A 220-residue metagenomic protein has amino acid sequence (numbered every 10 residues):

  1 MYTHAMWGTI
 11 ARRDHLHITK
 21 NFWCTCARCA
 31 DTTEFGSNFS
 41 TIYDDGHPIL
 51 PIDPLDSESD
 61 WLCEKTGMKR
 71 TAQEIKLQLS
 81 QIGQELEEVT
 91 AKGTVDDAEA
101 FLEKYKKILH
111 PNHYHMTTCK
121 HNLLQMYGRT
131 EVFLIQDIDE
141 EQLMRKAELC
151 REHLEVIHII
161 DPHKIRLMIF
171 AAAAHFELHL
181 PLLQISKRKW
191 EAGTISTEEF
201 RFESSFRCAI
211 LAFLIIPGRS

Functional and structural regions predicted by a protein language model:
M1-G93, D97-E103: C-terminal SET catalytic tail plus cysteine-rich post-SET Zn-binding segment of SAM-dependent SET-domain
I18, K69, Q78-S220: Extended alpha-helical scaffold/coiled-coil
